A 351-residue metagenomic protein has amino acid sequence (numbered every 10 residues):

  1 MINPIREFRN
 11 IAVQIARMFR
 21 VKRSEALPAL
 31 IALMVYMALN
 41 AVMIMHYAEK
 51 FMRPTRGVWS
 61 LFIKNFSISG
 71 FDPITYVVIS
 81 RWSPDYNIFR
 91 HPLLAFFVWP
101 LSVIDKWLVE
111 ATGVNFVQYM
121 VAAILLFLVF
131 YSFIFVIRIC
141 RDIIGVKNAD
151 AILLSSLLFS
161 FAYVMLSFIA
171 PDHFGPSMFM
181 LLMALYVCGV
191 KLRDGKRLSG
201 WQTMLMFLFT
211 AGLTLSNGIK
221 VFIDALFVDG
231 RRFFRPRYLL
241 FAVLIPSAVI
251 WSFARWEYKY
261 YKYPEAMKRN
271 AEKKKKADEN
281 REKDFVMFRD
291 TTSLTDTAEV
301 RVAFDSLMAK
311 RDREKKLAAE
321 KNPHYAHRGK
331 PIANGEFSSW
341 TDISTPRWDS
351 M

Functional and structural regions predicted by a protein language model:
R17-F71, T75-W82, I245-Y261: Transmembrane signal-anchor helices characteristic of membrane glycosylation enzymes that use polyprenol
R56-Y86, R255-M351: Membrane-proximal stem/loop segments at transmembrane-domain junctions that anchor or position
S83-N115: Short hydrophobic/aromatic helix or loop-helix immediately within or flanking a transmembrane segment in polytopic
L108-Y131: Loop-to-helix entry region of an early transmembrane alpha helix in multi-pass inner-membrane enzymes
V136-S160: Transmembrane-helix signature of polytopic, membrane-embedded enzymes that assemble or transfer cell-envelope glycans
I169-H173: Short acidic/glycine- and proline-prone juxtamembrane loop motifs at membrane-interface regions of multi-pass membrane
P176-R193: Specific aromatic-rich, kink-prone transmembrane helix
R197-D229, A242-P246: Membrane-interface alpha helices of multi-pass inner-membrane proteins
